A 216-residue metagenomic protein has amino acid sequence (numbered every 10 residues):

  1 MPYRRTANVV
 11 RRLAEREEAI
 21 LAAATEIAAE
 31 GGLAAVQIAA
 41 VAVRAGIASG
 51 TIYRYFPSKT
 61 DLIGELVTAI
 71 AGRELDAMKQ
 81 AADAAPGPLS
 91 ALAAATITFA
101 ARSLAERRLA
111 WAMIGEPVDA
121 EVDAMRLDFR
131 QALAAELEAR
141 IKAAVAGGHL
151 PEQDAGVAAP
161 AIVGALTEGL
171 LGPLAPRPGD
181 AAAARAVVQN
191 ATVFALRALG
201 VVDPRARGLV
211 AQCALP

Functional and structural regions predicted by a protein language model:
M1-R4, A135, A139-A146, L171-P216: C-terminal peripheral helix-coil segments that are non-catalytic and often amphipathic
V10, E17-E18, I38, T60 (+6 more regions): Short, structured helix-loop boundary elements
L13-T25, V41, L66-I70, E74 (+2 more regions): Generic hydrophobic, amphipathic alpha-helix propensity
A19, I27-D61, E65: Helix-turn-helix
E30-A34, E106, G147: Short coil/turn segments at alpha/beta junctions that flank glycine-rich nucleotide-binding fingerprints
E65, D76-E106, A159-I162, R185-V188 (+1 more regions): Hydrophobic alpha-helical connector segments
G72-D76, E121-G147, G156-L171, A186 (+1 more regions): Amphipathic alpha-helical packing segments from all-alpha helical-bundle domains
S103-A124, E138-K142, L171, R207-C213: Amphipathic alpha-helical segments used for helix-helix packing
